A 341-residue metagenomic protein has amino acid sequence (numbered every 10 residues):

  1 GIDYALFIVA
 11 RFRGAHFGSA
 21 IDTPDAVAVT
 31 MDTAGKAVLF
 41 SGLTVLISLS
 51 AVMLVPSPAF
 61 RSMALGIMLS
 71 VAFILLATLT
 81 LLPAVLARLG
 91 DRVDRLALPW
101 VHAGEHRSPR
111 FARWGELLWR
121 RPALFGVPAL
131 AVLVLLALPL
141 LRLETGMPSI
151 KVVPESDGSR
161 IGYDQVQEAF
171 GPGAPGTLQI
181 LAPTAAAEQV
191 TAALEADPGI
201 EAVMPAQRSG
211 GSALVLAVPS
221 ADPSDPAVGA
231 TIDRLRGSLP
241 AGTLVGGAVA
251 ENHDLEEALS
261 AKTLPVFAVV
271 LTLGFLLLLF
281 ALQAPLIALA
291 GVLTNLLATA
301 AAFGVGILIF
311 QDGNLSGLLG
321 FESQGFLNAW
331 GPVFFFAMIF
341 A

Functional and structural regions predicted by a protein language model:
G1, S50, A59-L81, G274 (+2 more regions): Small-residue-enriched core segments of transmembrane alpha-helices in multipass membrane transport and channel
I2-I8, L39-S41, S50, S62-H102: Transmembrane alpha-helices and their membrane-interface boundaries in multi-pass membrane transporters and channels
R13-L43: Helix-loop junctions and hydrophobic alpha-helical segments within the transmembrane domains of large membrane
T30-A37, S41, G66, S70 (+5 more regions): Loop-to-transmembrane-helix entry motif
G42-V52, S70-I74, T78, A129-L136 (+4 more regions): Alpha-helical transmembrane segments of integral membrane proteins
M53-A59, V85, L89, V93-D94 (+1 more regions): Transmembrane helices with small-residue packing motifs
V55-A59, L82, G90-D91, A281-A284 (+1 more regions): Short helix-capping/hinge motifs at transmembrane helix termini and TM-loop junctions
E144-L327: Structured non-transmembrane domains adjacent to transmembrane bundles in polytopic membrane proteins
